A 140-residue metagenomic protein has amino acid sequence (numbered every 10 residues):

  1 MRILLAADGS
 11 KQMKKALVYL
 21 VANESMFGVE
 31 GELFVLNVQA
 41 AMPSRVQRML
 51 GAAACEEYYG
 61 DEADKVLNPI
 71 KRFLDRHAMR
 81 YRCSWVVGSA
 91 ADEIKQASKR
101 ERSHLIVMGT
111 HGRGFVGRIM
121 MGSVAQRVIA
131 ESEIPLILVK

Functional and structural regions predicted by a protein language model:
M1-A52: Small/aliphatic-rich secondary-structure junction motif
A6, S84, G109: Active-site-adjacent beta-strand anchor residues
K15, E93, F115: Phosphate- and divalent-cation-binding pockets in alpha/beta enzyme and binding domains that engage nucleotide-derived
F34-L36, R82-V86, I137: General small-molecule cofactor/ligand-binding pocket signal
A53-K65: A short acidic, glycine-rich active-site loop that binds or catalyzes chemistry on phosphate/adenosine moieties
R72-I106: Structural beta-alpha unit
A97-K140: Gly/Ser-rich helix-loop-strand patches that form or flank binding pockets for ribonucleotide-derived cofactors
